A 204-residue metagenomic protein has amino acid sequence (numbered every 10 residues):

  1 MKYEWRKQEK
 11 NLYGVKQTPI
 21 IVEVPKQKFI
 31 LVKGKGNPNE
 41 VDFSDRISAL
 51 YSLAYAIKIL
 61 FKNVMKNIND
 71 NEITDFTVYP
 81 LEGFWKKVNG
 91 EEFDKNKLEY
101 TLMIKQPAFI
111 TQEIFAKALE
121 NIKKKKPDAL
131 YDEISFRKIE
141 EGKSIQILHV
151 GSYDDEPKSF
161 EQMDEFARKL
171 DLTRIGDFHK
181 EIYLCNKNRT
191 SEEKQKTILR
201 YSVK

Functional and structural regions predicted by a protein language model:
M1-K204: A solvent-exposed interaction/effector surface
